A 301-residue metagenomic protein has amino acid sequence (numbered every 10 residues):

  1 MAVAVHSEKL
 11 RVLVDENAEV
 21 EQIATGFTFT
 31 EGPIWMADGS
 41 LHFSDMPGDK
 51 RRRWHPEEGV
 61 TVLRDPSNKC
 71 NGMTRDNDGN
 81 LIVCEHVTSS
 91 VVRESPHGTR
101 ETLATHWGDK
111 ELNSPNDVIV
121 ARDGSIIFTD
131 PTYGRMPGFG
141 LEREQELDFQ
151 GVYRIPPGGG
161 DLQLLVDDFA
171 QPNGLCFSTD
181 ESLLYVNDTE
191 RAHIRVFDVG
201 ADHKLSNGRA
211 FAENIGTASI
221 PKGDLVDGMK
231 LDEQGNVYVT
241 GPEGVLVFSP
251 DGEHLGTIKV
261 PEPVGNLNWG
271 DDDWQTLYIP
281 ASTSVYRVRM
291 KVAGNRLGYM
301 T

Functional and structural regions predicted by a protein language model:
M1-E19, E146, K204-L205, R296-T301: Blade/loop signatures of beta-propeller domains
A2-E8, N17-K50: Beta-strand-rich domains and repeat architectures in extracellular enzymes and scaffolds, especially beta-propellers
E19-A24, E58-R64, E101-G108, G160-D167 (+2 more regions): A short beta-strand motif characteristic of beta-propeller blades
T25-S40, P66-E85, S89-S90, W107-I126 (+6 more regions): Beta-rich, blade/repeat-based domains predominating in secreted/periplasmic proteins but also intracellular
K50-R52, S90-V92, Q150-Y153, H193-R195 (+2 more regions): A short loop-to-beta-strand structural motif that recurs across blades of beta-propeller domains
V196-L205, R289-L297: Short loop/turn segments immediately following beta-strands, especially the blade-tip and inter-blade linker loops
N268-T301: Blade-level signature of beta-propeller repeat domains, shared across WD40, Kelch, NHL, RCC1 and BNR/Asp-box propellers
